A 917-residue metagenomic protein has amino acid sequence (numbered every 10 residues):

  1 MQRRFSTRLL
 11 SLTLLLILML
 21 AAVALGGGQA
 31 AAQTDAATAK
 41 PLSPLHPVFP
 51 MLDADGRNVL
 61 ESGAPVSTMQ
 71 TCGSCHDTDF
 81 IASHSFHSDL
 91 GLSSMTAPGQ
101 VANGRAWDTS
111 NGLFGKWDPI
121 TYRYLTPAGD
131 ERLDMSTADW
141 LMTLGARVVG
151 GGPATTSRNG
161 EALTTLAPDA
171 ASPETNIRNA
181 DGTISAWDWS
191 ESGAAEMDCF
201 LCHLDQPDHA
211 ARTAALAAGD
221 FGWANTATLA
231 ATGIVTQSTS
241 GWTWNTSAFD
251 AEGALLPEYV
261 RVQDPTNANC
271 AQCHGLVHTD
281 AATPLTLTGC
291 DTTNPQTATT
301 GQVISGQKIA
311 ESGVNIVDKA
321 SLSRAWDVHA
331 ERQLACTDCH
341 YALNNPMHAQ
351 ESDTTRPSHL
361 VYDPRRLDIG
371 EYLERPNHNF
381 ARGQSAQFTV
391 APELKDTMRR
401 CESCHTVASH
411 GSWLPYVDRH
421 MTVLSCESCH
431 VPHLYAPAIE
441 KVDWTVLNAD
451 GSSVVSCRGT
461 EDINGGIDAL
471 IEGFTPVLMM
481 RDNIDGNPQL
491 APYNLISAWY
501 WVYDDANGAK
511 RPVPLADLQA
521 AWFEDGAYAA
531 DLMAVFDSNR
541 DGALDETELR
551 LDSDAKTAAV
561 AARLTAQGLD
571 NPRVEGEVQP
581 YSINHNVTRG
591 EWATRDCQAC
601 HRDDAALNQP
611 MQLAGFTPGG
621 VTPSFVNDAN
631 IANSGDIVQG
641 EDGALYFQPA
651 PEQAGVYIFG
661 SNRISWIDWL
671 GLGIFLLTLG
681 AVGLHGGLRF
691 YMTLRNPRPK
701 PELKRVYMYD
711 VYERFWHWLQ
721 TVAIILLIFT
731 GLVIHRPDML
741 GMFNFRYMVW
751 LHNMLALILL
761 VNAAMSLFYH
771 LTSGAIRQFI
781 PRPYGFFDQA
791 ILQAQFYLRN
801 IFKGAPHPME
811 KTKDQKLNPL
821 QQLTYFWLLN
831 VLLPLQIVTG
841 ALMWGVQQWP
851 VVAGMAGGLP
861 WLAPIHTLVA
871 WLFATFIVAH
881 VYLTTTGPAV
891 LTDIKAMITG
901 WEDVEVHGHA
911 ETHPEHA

Functional and structural regions predicted by a protein language model:
Q2-L14: Bacterial N-terminal signal peptides that target proteins for export
R8, N58, W901-E905: A broad, structure-centric signal for solvent-exposed, well-ordered loop/edge residues that line or flank functional
S11-A24: Bacterial N-terminal signal peptides
L18, P432, Y882: Catalytic metal-binding/acid-base residues of hydrolase active sites
M19-L20, F49, V535, I724 (+1 more regions): Exposed boundary/loop context
L25, Q29-G73, D77-I81, G91-N696 (+2 more regions): C-type cytochrome heme-c attachment and multiheme electron-transfer modules
F86-S88: Early compact domain cores of eukaryotic multidomain regulators
D628, S634-S661, D668-A917: Membrane-embedded alpha-helical bundles that constitute the cytochrome b-like, heme-associated redox core of multi-pass
